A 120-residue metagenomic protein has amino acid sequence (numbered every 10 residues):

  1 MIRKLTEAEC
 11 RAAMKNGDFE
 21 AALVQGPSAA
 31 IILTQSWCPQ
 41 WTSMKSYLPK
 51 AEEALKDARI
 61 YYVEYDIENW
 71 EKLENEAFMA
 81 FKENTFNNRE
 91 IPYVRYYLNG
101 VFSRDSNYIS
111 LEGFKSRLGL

Functional and structural regions predicted by a protein language model:
M1-A29, Y93, R117-L120: N-terminal leader/targeting and pre-domain segments
L5, V63, D105: Hydrophobic residues at beta-strand termini and immediately following loops that shape nucleotide-binding pockets
C10-A12, I67-L73, L111-F114: A short acidic, often aromatic-flanked loop/helix-cap motif at beta-alpha or helix-coil junctions that lines enzyme
N16-D57: Local sequence-structure signature of Cys/Sec-based thiol-disulfide redox active-site neighborhoods
L33, K56-A77: Thiol-based oxidoreductase modules, predominantly thioredoxin-like and allied folds used for disulfide exchange
K45-L48, E76-F78, I109-L111: Short, glycine/charged-enriched secondary-structure capping and boundary segments
F78-N84: Short, P/G- and charge-enriched loop/turn segments at secondary-structure junctions
T85-L120: Non-catalytic, surface beta->alpha helical segment in thiol-disulfide oxidoreductase systems
